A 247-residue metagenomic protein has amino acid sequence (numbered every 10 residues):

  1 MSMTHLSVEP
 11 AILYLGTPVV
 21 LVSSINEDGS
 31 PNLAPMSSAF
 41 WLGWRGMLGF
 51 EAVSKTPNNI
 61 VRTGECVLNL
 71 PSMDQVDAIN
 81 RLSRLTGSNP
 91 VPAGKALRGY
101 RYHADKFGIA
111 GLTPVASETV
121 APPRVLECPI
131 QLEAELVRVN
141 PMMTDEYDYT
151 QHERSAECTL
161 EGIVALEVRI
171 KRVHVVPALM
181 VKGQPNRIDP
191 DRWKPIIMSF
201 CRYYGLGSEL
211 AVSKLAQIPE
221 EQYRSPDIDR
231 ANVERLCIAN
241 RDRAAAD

Functional and structural regions predicted by a protein language model:
M1-N32, F40-R45, G49-D247: Active-site-proximal mixed secondary-structure blocks
M36: Conserved H-X4-D acyltransferase segment
